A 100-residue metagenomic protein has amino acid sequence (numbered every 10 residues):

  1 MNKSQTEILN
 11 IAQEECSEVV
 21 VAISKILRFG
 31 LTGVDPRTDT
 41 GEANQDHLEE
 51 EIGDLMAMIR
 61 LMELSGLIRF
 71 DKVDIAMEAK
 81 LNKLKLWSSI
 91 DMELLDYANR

Functional and structural regions predicted by a protein language model:
M1-I52, M56-R100: Flexible "arm" and connector segments at domain edges
